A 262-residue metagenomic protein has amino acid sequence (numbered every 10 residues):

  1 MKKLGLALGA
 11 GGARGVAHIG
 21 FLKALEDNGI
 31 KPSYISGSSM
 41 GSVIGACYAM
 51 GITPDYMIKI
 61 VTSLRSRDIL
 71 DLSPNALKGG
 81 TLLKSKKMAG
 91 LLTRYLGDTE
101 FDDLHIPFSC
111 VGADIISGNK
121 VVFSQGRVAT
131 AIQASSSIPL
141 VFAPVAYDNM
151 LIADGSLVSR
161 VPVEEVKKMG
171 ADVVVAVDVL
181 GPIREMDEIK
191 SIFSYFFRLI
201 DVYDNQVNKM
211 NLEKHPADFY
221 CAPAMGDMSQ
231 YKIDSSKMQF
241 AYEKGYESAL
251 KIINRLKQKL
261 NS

Functional and structural regions predicted by a protein language model:
M1-S38, A46-S262: Patatin-like phospholipase
